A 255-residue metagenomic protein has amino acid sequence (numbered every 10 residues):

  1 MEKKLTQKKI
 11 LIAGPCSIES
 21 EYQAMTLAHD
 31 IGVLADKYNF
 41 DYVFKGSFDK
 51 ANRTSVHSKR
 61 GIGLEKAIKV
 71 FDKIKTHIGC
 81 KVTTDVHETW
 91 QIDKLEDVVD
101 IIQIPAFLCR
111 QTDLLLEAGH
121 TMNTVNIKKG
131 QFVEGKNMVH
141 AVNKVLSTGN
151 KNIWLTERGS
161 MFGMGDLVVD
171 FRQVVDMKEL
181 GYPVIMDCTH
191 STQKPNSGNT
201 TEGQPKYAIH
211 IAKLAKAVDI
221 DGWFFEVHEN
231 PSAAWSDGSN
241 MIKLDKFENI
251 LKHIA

Functional and structural regions predicted by a protein language model:
M1-I12, K69, A255: N-terminal amphipathic alpha-helix/helix-capping segment at the start of soluble metabolic enzymes
I12, V43-K45, T83, Q103 (+4 more regions): Conserved beta-strand positions in the central sheet of alpha/beta enzyme cores
I12-Q23, Y42-L64, V227-D237: Glycine-rich, proline-tolerant flexible connector loops at the mouths of alpha/beta enzymes
S17, A106-L108, I211, A215-N240: Glycine-rich phosphate-binding active-site loops on the catalytic face of alpha/beta enzymes
E19-T26, S58-K66, A106, V133 (+4 more regions): Alpha-helix N-cap and loop-to-helix initiation/capping positions
D30-V33, K37-Y38, K59-T83, A118-T124 (+3 more regions): Alpha-helix-loop-beta-strand connector modules within alpha/beta enzyme cores
G61-G63, H77-Q91, D100-D113, N123-G135 (+1 more regions): Catalytic beta/alpha-barrel core
M122-V227: Catalytic alpha/beta core domains of metabolic enzymes, predominantly
